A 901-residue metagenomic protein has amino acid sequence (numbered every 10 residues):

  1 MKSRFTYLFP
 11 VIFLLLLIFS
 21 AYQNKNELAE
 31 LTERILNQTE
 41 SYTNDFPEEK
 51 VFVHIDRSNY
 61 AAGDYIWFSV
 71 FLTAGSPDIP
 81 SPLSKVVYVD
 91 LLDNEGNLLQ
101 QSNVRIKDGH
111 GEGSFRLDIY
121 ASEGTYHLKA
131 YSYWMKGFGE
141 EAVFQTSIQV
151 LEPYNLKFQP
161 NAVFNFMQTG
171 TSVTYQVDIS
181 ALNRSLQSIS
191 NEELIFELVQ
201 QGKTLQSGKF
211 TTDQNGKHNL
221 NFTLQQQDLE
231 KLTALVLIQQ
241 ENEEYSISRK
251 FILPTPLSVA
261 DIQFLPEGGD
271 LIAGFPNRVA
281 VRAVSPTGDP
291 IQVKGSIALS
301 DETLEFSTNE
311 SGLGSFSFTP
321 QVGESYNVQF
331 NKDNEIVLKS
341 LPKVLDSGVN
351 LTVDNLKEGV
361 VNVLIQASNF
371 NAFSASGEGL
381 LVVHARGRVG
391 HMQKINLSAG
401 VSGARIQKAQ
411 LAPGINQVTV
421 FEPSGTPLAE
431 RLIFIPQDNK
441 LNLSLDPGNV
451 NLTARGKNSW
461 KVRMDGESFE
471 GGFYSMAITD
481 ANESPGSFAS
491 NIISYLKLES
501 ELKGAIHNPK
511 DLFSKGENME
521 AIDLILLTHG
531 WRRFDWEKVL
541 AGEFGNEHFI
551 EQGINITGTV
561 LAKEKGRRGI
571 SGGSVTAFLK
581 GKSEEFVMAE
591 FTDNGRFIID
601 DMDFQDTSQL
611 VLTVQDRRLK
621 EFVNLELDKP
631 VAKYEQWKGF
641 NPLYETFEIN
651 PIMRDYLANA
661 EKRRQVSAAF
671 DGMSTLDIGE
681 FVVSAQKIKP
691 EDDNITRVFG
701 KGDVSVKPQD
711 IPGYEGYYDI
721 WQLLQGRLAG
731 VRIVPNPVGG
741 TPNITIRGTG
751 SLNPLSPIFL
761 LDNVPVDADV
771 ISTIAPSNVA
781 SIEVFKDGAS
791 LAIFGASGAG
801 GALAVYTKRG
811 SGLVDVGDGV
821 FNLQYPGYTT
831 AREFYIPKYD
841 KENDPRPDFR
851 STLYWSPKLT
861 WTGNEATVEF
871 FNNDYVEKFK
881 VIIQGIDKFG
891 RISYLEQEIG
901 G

Functional and structural regions predicted by a protein language model:
K2-D677, I892-S893, E898: N-terminal, cleavable Sec-dependent signal peptides of secreted/periplasmic/extracellular proteins
K209, I415-Q417, E422, P427 (+4 more regions): Short, small/polar-rich motifs associated with maturation and membrane association, primarily at protein termini
